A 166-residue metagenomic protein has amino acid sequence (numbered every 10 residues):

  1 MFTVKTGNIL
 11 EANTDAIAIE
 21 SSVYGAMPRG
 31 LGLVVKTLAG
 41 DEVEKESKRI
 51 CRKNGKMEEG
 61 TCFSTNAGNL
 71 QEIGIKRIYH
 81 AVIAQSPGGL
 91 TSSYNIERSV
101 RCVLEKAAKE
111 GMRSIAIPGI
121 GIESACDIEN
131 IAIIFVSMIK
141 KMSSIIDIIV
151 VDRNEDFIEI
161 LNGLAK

Functional and structural regions predicted by a protein language model:
M1-E110: Glycine-/small-residue-enriched capping loops at alpha/beta junctions
Q85-K166: Phosphate/ribose-phosphate-bearing ligand recognition and processing surfaces, centered on ADP-ribose/NAD(+/P+) systems
